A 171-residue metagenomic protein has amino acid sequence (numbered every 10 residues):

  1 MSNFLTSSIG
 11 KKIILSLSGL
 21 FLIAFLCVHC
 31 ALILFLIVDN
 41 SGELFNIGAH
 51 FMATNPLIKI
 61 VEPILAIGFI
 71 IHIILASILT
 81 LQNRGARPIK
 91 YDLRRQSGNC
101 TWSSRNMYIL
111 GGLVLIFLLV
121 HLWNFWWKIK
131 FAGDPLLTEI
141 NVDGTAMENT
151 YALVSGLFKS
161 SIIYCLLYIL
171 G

Functional and structural regions predicted by a protein language model:
M1-G171: Membrane-embedded alpha-helical bundles that constitute the cytochrome b-like, heme-associated redox core of multi-pass
